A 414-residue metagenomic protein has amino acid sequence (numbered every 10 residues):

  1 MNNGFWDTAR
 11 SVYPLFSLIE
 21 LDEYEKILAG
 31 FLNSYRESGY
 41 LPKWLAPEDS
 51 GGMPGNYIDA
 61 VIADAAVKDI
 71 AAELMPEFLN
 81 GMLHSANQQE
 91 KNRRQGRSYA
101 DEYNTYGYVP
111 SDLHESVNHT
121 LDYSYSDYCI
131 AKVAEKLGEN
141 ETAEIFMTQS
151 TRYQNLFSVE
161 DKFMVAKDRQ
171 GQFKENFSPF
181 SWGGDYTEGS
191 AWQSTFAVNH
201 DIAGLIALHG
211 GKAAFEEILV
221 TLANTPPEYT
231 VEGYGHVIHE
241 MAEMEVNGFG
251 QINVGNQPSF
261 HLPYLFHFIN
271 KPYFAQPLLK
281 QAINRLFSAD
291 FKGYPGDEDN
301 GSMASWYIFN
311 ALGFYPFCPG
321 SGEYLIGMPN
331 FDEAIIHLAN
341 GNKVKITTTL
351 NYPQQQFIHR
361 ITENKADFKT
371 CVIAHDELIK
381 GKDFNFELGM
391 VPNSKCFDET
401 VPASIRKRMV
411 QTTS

Functional and structural regions predicted by a protein language model:
N2, S38-I58: Aromatic/His-enriched, Gly/Pro-containing loop or helix-boundary segments that lie immediately adjacent to catalytic
N2-R10, D59, D69-K345, D376 (+1 more regions): Active-site core of glycosidic bond-cleaving carbohydrate-active enzymes
A9-L32, Y128-V133: Glycine-rich phosphate-binding loop of nucleotide-binding enzymes
R10-Y13, L45-S50, V344-T348, T370-C371: Short alpha-helical segments and helix-capping/turn motifs at coil-helix boundaries
L21-L45, P227-G233, E240: Active-site-surrounding "flap" and adjacent substrate/cofactor-binding loops of secreted or lumenal enzymes, prototyped
Y24-A29, S34, D49, M53-P54 (+2 more regions): Mobile, glycine-rich extracellular loop/lid and propeptide segments that shape or gate substrate/ligand access
N140, Y273, S288, C318 (+1 more regions): Beta-rich accessory regions
